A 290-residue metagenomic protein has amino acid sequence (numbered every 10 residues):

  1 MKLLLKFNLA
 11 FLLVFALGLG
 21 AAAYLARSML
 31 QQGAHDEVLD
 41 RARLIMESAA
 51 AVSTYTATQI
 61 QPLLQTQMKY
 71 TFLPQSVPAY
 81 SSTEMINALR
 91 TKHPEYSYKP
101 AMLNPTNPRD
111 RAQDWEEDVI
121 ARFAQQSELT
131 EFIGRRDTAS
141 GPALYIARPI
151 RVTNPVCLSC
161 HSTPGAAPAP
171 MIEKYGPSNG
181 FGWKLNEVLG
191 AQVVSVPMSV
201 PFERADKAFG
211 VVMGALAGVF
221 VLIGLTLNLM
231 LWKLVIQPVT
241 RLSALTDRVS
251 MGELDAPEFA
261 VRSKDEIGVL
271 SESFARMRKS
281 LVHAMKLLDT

Functional and structural regions predicted by a protein language model:
M1-S28, G214-L216: Extreme N-terminal signal-anchor transmembrane helix of membrane signaling/transducer proteins, especially in bacteria
A23-R27, V219-I236: Cytosolic-side ends of inner-membrane transmembrane helices, especially those that anchor bacterial signal-transduction
L25-A50: Juxtamembrane membrane-water interface segments immediately C-terminal to a transmembrane helix
S48-T54, T58-Q59, L63-R151: Extracytoplasmic ligand-binding sensor domains of the Cache superfamily
I146, S162-G165, N186-F202: Short, hydrophobic beta-strand elements of compact beta-sandwich sensory domains
T153-G165, P170-G176: The canonical Cys-X-X-Cys-His
P168-G182, M198-A215: Membrane-interface helix-start motif
Q237-V249, A256-R276, A284-M285: HAMP signal relay modules and closely related sensory coiled-coil linkers that couple transmembrane inputs to cytosolic
